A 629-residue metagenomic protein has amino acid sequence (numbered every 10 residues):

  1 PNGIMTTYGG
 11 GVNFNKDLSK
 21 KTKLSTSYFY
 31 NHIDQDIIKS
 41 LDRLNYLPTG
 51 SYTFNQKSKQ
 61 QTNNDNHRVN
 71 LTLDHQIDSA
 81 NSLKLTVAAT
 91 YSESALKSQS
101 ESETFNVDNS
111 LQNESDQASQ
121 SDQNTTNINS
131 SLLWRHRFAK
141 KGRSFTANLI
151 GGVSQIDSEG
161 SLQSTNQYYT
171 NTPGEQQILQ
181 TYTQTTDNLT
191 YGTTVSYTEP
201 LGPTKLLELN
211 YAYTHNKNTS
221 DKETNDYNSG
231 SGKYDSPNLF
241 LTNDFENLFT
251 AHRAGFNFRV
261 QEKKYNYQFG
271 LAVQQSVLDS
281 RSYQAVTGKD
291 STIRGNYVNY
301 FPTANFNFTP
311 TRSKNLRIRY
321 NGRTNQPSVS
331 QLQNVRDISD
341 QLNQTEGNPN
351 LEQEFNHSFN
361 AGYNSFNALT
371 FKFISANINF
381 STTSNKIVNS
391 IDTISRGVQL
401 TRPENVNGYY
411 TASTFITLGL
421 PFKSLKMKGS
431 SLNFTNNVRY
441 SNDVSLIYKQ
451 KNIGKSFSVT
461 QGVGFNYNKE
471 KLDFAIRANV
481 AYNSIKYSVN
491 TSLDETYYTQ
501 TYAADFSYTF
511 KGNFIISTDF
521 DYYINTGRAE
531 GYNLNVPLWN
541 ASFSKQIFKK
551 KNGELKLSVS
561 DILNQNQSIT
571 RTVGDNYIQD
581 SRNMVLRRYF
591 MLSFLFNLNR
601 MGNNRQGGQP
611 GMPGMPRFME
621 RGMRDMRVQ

Functional and structural regions predicted by a protein language model:
P1-Q629: Primarily recognizes Gram-negative and organellar outer-membrane beta-barrels
